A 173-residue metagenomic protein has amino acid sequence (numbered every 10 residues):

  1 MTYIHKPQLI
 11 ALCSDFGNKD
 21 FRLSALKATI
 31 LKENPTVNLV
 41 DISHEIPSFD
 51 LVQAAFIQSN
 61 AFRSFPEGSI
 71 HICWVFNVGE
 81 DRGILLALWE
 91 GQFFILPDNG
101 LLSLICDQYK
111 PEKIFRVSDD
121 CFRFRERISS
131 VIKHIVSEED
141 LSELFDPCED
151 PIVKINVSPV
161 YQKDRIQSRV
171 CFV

Functional and structural regions predicted by a protein language model:
T2-Y3, P7-E45: N-terminal glycine-rich anion-binding loop in soluble enzyme alpha/beta folds
Q8-L9, E33-V40, E45-F56, N60 (+1 more regions): Active-site histidine-anchored catalytic micro-motif
C13, I114, E149-I152: Generic secondary-structure boundary/loop-capping signal
D15, F76, V131: A residue-level signal for conserved active-site and pocket-lining positions in enzyme catalytic cores
D15, I84-L86, V170-F172: Conserved hydrophobic/aromatic beta-strand scaffold that supports enzyme active sites
T29, A61, H134: Residues that form generic nucleotide/phosphate-binding pockets
D120-V173: Anionic-ligand-binding alpha/beta catalytic cores of soluble enzymes and soluble regulatory domains that recognize
